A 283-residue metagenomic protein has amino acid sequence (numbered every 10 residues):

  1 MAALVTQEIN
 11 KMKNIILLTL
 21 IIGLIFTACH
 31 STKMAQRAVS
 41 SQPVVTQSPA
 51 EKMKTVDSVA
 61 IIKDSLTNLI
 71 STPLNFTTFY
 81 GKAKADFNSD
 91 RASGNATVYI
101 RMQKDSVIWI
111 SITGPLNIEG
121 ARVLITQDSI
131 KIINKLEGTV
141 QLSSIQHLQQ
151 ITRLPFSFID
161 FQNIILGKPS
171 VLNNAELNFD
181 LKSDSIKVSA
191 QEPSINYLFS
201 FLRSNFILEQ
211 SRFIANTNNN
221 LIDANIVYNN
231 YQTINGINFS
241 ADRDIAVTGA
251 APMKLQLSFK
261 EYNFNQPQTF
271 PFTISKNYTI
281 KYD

Functional and structural regions predicted by a protein language model:
A2, Q7-I16: Positively charged n-region of N-terminal signal peptides that target proteins for export
I25-A28: C-terminal motif of bacterial Sec signal peptides marking the signal peptidase cleavage site
H30-K84, N88-A92, T279-D283: N-terminal leader/targeting segments and the immediate start of mature chains
S31-A38, N178-D283: Gly/Pro-enriched, hydrophobic low-complexity segments that function as extracytoplasmic propeptides/linkers
S71-F79, S89-G94, R101, S106 (+4 more regions): Edge/loop elements at the starts and ends of beta-strands within beta-rich repeat scaffolds
V107-F158: An acidic-aromatic
